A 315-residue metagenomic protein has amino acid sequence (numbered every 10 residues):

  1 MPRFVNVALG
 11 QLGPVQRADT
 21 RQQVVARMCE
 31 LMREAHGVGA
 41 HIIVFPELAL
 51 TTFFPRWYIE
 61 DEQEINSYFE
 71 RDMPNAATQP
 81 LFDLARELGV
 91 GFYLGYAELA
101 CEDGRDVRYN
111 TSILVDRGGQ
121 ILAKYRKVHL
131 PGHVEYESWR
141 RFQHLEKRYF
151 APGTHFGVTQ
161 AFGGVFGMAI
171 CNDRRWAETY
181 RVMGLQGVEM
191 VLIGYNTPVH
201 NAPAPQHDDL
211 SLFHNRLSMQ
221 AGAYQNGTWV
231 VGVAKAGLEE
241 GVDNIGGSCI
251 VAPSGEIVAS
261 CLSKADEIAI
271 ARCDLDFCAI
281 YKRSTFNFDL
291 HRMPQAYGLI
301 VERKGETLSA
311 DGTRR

Functional and structural regions predicted by a protein language model:
M1-V15: Short beta-strand segments enriched in small/hydrophobic residues
V7, S112-L122, V251-A259: Short, glycine-anchored, charge-dense loop/turn motifs used at functional sites
L12-V15, L48, R174, N196: Flexible loop residues that form catalytic and substrate-binding hotspots at small-molecule/glycan-binding clefts
R21-G118, L122-R126, G132-H133, T197-A221 (+1 more regions): Cys-nucleophile CN-hydrolase/nitrilase-fold catalytic domain and related Cys-dependent amidase chemistry that acts on
E70-Y93, V165, I170-I268: CN hydrolase (nitrilase-like) catalytic-core segments centered on the catalytic cysteine and neighboring Lys/Glu
D83, A100-P203, H207-L217, K282-N287: Active-site catalytic loop in hydrolytic enzyme cores
A279-R315: A short C-terminal boundary segment appended to hydrolase-like catalytic domains
